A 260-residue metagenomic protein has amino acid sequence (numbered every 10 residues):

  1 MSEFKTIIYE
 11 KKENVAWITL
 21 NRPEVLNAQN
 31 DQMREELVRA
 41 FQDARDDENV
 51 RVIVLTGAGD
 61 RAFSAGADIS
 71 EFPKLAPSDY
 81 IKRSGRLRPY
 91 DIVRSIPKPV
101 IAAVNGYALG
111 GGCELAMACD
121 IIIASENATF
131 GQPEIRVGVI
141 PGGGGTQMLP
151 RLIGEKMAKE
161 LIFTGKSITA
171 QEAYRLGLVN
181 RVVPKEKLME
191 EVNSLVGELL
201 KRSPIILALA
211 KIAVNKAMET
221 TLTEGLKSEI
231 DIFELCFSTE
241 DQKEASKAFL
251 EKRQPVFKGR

Functional and structural regions predicted by a protein language model:
M1-F4, K247-R260: Terminal low-complexity tails and localization/encapsulation signals of metabolic enzymes
M1-T56, M189: Conserved CoA-thioester-binding segment of acyl-CoA-metabolizing enzymes
P23, I123-A128, V179-K227, E234-L235 (+2 more regions): C-terminal long alpha-helix characteristic of the crotonase
R39, G57-S95, A108, G138 (+1 more regions): Glycine- (often His-adjacent) and acidic-residue-rich active-site loop that binds/positions the CoA thioester
A58, I92-V137, P141, S167: Glycine-rich beta-to-alpha active-site loop
I121, E160, T164-K166, E172 (+2 more regions): Well-ordered beta-strand positions
Q147-K156: Hydrophobic, secondary-structure "cap" segments at the distal end of domains
